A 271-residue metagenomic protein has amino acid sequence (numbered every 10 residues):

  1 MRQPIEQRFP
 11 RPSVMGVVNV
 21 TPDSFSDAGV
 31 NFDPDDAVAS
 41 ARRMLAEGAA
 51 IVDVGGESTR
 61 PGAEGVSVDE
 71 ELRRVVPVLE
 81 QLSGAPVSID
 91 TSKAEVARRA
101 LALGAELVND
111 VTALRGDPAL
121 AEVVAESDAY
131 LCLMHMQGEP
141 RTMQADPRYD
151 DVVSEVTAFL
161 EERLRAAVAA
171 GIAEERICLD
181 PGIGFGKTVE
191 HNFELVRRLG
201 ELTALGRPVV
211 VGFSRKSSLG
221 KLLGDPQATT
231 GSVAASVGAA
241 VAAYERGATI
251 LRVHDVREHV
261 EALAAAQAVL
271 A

Functional and structural regions predicted by a protein language model:
M1-Q3, I89-D90: Short gly/ser/thr-rich secondary-structure transition/capping motifs
R2, R11-S13: Extreme N-terminal starter segment of soluble prokaryotic enzymes
I5, F9, S24-S40, T59-Q81 (+4 more regions): Active-site-adjacent loop and "lid" segments of alpha/beta metabolic enzymes
S13-V17, A50-D53, P86-S88, E106-L107 (+4 more regions): Structural preference for beta-strand elements that scaffold enzyme active sites
N19-D23: Short polar catalytic/cofactor-binding loops
A39-G55, R246-G247: Catalytic domains of carbohydrate-active enzymes, especially glycoside hydrolases
L45-A46, A85, R163-R176: Phosphate/pyrophosphate-binding loops at sites that engage ATP/ADP/AMP, CoA/4′-phosphopantetheine, polyphosphate
E126, I172-E174, D180, A204: Short gly/pro-enriched beta-turn/loop segments at secondary-structure junctions
